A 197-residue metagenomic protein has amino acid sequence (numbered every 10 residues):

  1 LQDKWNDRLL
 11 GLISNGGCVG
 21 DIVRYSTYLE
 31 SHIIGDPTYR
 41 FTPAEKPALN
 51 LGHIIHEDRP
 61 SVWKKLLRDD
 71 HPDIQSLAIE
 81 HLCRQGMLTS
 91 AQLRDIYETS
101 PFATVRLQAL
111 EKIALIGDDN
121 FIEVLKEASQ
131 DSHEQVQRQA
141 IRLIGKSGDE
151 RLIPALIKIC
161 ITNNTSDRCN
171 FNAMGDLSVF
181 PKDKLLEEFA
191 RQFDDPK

Functional and structural regions predicted by a protein language model:
L1-N6: Short acidic/histidine-rich active-site segments
D7-G86: Caspase-like cysteine protease fold
D7-R8, S61, L107, E123 (+2 more regions): Positions in alpha-helical segments
L12, Y25, L66, H81 (+5 more regions): Residues that form generic nucleotide/phosphate-binding pockets
I22, S166-D167: Membrane-interacting alpha-helical segments
N50-I54, D73-Q85, T104-D118, E127 (+3 more regions): Structural detector for internal amphipathic alpha-helices that build alpha-solenoid repeat scaffolds
H56-L66, G86-E98, D118-S129, D149-I161 (+1 more regions): Amphipathic alpha-helical scaffolding segments comprising HEAT/armadillo-like alpha-solenoid repeats
D70-H71, P101-F102, S132-H133, N163-S166 (+1 more regions): Short inter-helical turns and helix N-cap capping residues of alpha-solenoid HEAT/ARM repeat scaffolds
